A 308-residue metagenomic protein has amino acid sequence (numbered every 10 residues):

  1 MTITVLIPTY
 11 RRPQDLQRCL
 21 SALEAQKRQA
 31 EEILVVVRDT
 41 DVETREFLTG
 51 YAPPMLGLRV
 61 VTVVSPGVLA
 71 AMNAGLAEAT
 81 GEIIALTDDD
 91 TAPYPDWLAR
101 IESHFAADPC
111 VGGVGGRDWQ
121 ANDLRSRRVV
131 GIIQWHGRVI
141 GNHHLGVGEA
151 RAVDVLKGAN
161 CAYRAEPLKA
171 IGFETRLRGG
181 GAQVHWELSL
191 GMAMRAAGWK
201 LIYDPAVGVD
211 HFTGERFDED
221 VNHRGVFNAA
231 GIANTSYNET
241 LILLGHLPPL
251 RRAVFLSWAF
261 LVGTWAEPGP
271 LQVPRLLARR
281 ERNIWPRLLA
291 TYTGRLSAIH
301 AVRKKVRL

Functional and structural regions predicted by a protein language model:
M1-A25: N-proximal low-complexity "stem/linker" segments adjacent to membrane-targeting elements
L20-T62: Acidic donor-binding segment of Leloir-type glycosyltransferases
V63-A79: Glycine-rich, basic loop-to-helix element that forms the pyrophosphate-binding segment of sugar-nucleotide handling
I84: Short aromatic/hydrophobic "clamp" motif used to bind/position activated sugar donors
D96-V129: Conserved donor NDP-sugar-binding/catalytic core segment of glycosyltransferases
I133-V153: Short, flexible, basic/aromatic active-site loop/helix in glycosyltransferases
N160-Y163, P167-I171, L177-G208: A short, conserved alpha-helix in the catalytic core of glycosyltransferases
N234, P248-L308: Non-catalytic, C-terminal membrane-associated alpha-helical segments of glycosyltransferases
